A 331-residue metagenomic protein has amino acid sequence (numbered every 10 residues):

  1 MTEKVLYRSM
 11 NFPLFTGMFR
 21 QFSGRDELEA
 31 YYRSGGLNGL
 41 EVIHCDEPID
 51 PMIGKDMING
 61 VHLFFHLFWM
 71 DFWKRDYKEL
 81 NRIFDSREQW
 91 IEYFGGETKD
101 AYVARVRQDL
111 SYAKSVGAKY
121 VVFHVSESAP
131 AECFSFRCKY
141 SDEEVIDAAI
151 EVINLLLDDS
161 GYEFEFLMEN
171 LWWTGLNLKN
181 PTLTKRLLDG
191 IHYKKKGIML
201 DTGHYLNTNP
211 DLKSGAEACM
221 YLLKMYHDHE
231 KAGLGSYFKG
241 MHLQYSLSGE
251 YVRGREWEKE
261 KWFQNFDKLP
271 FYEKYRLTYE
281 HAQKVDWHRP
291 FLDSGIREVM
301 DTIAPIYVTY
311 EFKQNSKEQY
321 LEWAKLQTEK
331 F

Functional and structural regions predicted by a protein language model:
M1-Q108: N-terminal pre-domain/capping segments
T2-R8, A30, V103, R107 (+3 more regions): Histidine-acidic metal/acid-base catalytic patches
M10-G17, I43-C45, H62-F68, S126 (+4 more regions): Active-site beta-loop-alpha junctions enriched in small/polar residues
F15-S23, F72-K78, C133-Y140, D211-M220 (+1 more regions): Short, flexible/disordered intra-domain loops and linkers
A30-S34, D50-N59, T182-H192, K325-K330: Short, surface-exposed basic-aromatic patches at helix termini and helix-loop junctions that form
I49-D50, F68-M70, A129-C133, T174-N177 (+3 more regions): Short catalytic/ligand-binding loop motif for oxyanion handling, primarily in non-cytosolic enzymes, centered on
K55-K78, S126, L243-F266: Short, solvent-exposed beta-strand-terminating loops
G95-G197, R297: Active-site acidic/histidine proton-transfer and metal-coordination neighborhood in alpha/beta enzyme cores
